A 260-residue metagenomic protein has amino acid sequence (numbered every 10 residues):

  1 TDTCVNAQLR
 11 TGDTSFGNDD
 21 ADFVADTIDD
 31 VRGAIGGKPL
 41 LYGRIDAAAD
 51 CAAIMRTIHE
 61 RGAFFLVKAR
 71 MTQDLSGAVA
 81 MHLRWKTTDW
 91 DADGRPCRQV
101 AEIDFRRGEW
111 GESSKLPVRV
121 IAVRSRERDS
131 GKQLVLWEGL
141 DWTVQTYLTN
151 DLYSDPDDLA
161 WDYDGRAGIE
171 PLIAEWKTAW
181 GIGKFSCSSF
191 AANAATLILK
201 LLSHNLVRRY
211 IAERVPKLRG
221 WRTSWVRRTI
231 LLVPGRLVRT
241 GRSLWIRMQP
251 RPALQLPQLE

Functional and structural regions predicted by a protein language model:
T1-G36: Electropositive, glycine- and tryptophan-enriched low-complexity nucleic-acid-binding patches
D2, L40-D50, F65, Y147 (+3 more regions): Short, conserved catalytic/metal-binding motifs centered on acidic residues
V5-L9, A52-I58, S76-H82: Short acidic, glycine/serine/threonine-rich loops at helix termini
G36, M55-F64: Short, surface-exposed basic-aromatic patches at helix termini and helix-loop junctions that form
G43-C51, R70-Q73, A191: Acidic, metal-coordinating catalytic cores used for nucleic-acid/nucleotide bond scission and strand-transfer chemistry
F64-T178: An anionic, glycine-rich sequence signature occurring as long contiguous blocks
P156-A195, L199, S203-R208: Short amphipathic alpha-helical "interface-anchor" segments enriched in bulky aromatics
L206-E260: A short, flexible helix-boundary coil/loop motif
